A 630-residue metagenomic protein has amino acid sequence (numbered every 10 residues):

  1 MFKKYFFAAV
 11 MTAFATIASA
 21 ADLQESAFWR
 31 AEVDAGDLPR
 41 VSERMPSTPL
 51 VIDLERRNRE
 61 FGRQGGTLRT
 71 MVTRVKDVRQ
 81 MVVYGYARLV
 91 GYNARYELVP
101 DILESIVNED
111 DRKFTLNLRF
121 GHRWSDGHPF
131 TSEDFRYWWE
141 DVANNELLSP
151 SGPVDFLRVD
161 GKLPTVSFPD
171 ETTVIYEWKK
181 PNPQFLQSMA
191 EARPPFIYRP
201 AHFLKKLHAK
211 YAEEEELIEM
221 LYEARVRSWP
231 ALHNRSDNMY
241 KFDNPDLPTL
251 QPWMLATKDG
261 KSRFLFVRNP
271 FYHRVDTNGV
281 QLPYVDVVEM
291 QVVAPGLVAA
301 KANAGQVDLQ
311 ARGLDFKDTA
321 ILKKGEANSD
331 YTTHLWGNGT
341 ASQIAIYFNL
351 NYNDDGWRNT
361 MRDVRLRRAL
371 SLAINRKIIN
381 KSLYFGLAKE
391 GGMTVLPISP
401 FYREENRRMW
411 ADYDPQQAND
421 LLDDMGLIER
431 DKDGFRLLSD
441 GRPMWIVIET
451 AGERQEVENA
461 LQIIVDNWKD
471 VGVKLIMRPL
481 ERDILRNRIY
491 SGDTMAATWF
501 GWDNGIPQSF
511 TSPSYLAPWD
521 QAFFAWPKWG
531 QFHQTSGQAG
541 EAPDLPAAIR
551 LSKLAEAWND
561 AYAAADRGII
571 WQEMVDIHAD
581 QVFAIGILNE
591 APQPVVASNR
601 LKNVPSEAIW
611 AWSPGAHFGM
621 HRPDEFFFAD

Functional and structural regions predicted by a protein language model:
A31-D110: N-terminal lobe/hinge region of extracytoplasmic solute-binding protein
E55-V83, I102, F185-P194, W357-N359 (+3 more regions): A structural "hinge/loop" feature
G65-R74, E104, K113-N117, W138 (+6 more regions): Short, well-ordered beta-strand elements
E104-S149, F185, K301, T360-R362: Aromatic- and charge-enriched surface segment that lines or borders ligand/interaction sites
R119, W124, Y240-N244, F271-L322 (+2 more regions): Ligand-site clamp/hinge motif
E146-G152, V166-S167, M254-V267, F271 (+4 more regions): Extracellular/periplasmic solute-recognition and catalytic clefts
D155-H233: Surface-exposed binding/hinge segments that line and control ligand-binding clefts or catalytic entry sites
L247, W253, T257-F264, R268 (+6 more regions): Detector for C-terminal structural segments
